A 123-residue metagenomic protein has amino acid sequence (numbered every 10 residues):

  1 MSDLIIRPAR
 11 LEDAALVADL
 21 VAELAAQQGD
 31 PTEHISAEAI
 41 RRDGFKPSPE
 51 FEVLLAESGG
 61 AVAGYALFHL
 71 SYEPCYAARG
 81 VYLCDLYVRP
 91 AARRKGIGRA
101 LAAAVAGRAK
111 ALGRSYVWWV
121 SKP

Functional and structural regions predicted by a protein language model:
I5-D19: A short beta-loop-alpha structural element at the N-terminal edge of CoA-dependent acyl/N-acetyltransferase catalytic
D19-E33, P74: Helix-loop element at the rim of GNAT/NAT acetyltransferase active sites that forms part of the acceptor-substrate
T32-V53: Active-site rim helix/loop that mediates acceptor-substrate recognition in acyltransferases
L55, A61-H69, Y82: Conserved beta-strand in the GNAT
S71-L83, R93, L112-S115: A conserved beta-turn-beta hairpin within the catalytic core of GNAT-like acetyltransferases that forms part
C84, R89, K122: Residue-level recognition of the GNAT/N-acetyltransferase active site
V88, R94-G107: Conserved acetyl-CoA-binding loop-helix of GNAT-fold acetyltransferases
A109-S121: Conserved GNAT acetyl-CoA-binding A-motif
